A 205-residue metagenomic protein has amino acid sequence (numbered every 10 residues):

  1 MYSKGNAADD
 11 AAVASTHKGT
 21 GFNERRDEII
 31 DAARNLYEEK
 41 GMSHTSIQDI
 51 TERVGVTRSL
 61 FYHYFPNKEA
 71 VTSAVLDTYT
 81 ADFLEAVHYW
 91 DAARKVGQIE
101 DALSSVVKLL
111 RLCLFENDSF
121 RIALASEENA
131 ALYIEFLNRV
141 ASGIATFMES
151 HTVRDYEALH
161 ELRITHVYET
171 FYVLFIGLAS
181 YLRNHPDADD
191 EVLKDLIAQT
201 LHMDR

Functional and structural regions predicted by a protein language model:
M1-A12, A145-A158, T170-R205: C-terminal peripheral helix-coil segments that are non-catalytic and often amphipathic
M1-G19, N35, H44-S46, V54-G55 (+1 more regions): Short glycine/proline-centered loop/turn elements that form peptide/ligand docking sites
K18, R25, I29-A32: N-terminal positioning helix adjacent to the helix-turn-helix/winged-helix DNA-binding module
E28, L36-A70, A74: Helix-turn-helix
T72-Y79, F136: Alpha-helical DNA-contacting segments of helix-turn-helix folds
A74, E85-F115, F171, K194: Hydrophobic alpha-helical connector segments
L84, A130-E157, E161-E169: Amphipathic alpha-helical packing segments from all-alpha helical-bundle domains
S105-N138, S180-N184: Amphipathic alpha-helical segments used for helix-helix packing
